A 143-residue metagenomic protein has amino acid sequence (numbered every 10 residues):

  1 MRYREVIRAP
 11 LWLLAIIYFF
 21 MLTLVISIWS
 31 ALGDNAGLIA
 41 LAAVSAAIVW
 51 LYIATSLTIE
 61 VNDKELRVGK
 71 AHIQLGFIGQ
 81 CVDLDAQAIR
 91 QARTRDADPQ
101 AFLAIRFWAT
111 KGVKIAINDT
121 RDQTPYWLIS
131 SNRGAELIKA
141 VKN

Functional and structural regions predicted by a protein language model:
M1-A31: N-terminal membrane-targeting/pre-transmembrane regions
E5-I7, I117, S131: Pocket-edge structural micro-motifs
I16-M21, A40-A47, A109: Lipid-exposed faces of alpha-helical membrane segments in multi-pass integral membrane proteins
L32-L41: Short, aromatic-rich membrane-interface segments at the entry and exit of alpha-helical transmembrane domains
A40-L41, A47-L51, T94-D96, I105: Short, solvent-exposed secondary-structure boundary motifs
A43-V82: Conserved beta-hairpin
G69-L128: Non-transmembrane, membrane-adjacent beta-strand/coil modules in membrane-associated proteins and peripheral
D122-N143: C-terminal/domain-terminus segments
